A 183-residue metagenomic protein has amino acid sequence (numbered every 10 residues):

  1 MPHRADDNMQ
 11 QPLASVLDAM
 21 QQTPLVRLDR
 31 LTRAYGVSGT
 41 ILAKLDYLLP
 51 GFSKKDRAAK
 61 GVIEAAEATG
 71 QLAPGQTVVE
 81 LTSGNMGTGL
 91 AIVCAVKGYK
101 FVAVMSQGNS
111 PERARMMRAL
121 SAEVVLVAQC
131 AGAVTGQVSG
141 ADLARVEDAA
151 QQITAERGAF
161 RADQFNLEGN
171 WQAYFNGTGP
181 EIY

Functional and structural regions predicted by a protein language model:
M1-Y183: PLP-dependent amino-acid enzyme catalytic core
